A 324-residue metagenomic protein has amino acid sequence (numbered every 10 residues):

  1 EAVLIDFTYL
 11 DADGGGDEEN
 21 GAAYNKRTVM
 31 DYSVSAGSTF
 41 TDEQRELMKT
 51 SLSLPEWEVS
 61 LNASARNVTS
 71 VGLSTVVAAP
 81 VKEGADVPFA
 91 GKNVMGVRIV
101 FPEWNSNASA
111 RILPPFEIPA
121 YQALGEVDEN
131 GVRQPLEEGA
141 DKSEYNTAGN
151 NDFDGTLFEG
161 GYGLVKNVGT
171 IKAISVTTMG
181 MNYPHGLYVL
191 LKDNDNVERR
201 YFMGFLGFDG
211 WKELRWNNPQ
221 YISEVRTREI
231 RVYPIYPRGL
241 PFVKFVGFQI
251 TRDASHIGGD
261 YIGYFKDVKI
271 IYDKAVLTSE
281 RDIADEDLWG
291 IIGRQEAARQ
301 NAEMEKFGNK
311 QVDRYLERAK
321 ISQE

Functional and structural regions predicted by a protein language model:
E1-E324: Beta-rich carbohydrate-recognition modules and glycan-binding surfaces
